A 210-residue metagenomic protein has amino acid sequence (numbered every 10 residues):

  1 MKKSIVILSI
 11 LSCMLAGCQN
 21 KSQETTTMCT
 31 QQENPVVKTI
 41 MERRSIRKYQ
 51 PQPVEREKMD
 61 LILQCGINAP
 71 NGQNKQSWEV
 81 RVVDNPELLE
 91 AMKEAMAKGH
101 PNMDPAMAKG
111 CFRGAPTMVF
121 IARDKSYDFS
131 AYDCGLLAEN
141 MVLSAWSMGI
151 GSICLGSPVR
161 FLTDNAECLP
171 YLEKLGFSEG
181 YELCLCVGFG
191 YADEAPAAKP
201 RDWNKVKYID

Functional and structural regions predicted by a protein language model:
M1-S4: Positively charged n-region of N-terminal signal peptides that target proteins for export
V6-I7, L143: Short amphipathic alpha-helical "recognition" segments used for binding
I7-M14: Bacterial N-terminal signal peptides
L15-D210: Acidic, surface-exposed loops and disordered segments
